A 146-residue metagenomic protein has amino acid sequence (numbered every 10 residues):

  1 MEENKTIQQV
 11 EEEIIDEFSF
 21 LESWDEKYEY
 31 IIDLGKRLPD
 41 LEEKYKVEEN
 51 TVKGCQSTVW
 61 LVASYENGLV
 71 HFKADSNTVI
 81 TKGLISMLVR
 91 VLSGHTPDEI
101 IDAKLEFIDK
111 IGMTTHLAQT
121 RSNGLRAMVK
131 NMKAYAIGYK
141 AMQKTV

Functional and structural regions predicted by a protein language model:
N4-I14, F20-T58, Y65-E66, V70 (+1 more regions): N-terminal intrinsically disordered, cationic/polar leader segments that include organellar targeting peptides
S76-T78: A short interface-forming secondary-structure element
T81: Hydrophobic (often cysteine-bearing) scaffold residues that line and stabilize catalytic clefts of nucleotide/cofactor
L84-H95: Alpha-helical support elements that line or immediately flank enzyme active sites and cofactor-binding pockets
G94-I111: Glycine-rich phosphate/pyrophosphate-binding loops and their adjacent beta-strand/loop elements at enzyme active sites
